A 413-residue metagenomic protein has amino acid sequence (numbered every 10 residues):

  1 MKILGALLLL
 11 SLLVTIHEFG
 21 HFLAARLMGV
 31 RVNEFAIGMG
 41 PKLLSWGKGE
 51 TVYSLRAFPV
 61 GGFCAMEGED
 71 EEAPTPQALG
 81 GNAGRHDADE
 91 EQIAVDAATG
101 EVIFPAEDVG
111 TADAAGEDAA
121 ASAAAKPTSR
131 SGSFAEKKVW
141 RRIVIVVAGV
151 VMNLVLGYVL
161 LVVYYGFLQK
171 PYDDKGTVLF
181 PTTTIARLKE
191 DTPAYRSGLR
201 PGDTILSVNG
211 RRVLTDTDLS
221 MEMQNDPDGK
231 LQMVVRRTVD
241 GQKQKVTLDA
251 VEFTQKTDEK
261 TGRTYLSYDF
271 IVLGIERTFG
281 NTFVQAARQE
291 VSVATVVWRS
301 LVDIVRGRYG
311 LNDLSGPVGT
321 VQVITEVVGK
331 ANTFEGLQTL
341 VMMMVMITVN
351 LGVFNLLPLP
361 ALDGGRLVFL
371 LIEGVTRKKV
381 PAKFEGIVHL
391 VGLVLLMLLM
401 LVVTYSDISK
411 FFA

Functional and structural regions predicted by a protein language model:
K2-S129, F354-T376: Small-residue-rich helix-interface/hinge motifs
I3-L8, I143-V144, L340-M344: Hydrophobic alpha-helical transmembrane segments
G5, L27, G62, M66 (+3 more regions): Internal alpha-helical transmembrane segments
L10-V14, A65, N153, G157 (+2 more regions): Alpha-helical transmembrane segments of multi-pass membrane proteins
L23-A24, M28, V32, Y164-Y172 (+4 more regions): Membrane-interfacial segments
A124-W140, P181, L248-L351, V368-V391 (+1 more regions): Functional transmembrane alpha-helices
A186, A194-D216: Conserved PDZ fold ligand-binding element
R200, L206-S207, S220-R263: PDZ-domain C-terminal substructure recognizer with occasional recognition of PDZ-binding tails
